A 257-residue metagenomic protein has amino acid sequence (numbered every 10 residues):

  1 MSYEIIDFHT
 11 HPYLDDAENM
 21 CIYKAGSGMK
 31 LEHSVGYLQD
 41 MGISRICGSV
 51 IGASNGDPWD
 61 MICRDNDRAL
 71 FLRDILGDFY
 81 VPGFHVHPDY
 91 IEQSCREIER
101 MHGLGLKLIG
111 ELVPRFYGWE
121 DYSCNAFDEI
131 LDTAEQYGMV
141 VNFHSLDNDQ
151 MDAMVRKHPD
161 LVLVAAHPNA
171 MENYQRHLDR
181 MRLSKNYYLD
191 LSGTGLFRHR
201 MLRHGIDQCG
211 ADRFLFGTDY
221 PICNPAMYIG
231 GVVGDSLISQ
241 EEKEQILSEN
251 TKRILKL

Functional and structural regions predicted by a protein language model:
M1-K24, N66-H85, R182-Y188: Mobile, glycine- and charge-enriched loop segments and immediately flanking short secondary-structure elements within
M1-P12, A17-R45, A211-R213, A226-L257: Mid-to-C-terminal alpha-helical segments outside catalytic/metal-binding sites
H9, L38, A69, M101 (+6 more regions): Conserved, mostly hydrophobic/aromatic
T10-H11, K30-P58, Y80-H85, K107-E111: Divalent metal-dependent hydrolysis catalytic cores, especially in the metallo-beta-lactamase
H11-Y13, I51-A53, H85-D89, L112-R115 (+4 more regions): Active-site beta-loop-alpha junctions enriched in small/polar residues
M29-Y37, R64-F71, Q93-R96, D149-M151 (+2 more regions): Alpha-helical scaffolding within the catalytic cores of extracellular/periplasmic polymer-degrading hydrolases
D60-V140, L196: Active-site gating/metal-coordination segments in enzymes
K107, D121-L215: Catalytic pocket-lining loop regions of alpha/beta-barrel enzymes, especially the amidohydrolase/enolase/GH5 lineages
